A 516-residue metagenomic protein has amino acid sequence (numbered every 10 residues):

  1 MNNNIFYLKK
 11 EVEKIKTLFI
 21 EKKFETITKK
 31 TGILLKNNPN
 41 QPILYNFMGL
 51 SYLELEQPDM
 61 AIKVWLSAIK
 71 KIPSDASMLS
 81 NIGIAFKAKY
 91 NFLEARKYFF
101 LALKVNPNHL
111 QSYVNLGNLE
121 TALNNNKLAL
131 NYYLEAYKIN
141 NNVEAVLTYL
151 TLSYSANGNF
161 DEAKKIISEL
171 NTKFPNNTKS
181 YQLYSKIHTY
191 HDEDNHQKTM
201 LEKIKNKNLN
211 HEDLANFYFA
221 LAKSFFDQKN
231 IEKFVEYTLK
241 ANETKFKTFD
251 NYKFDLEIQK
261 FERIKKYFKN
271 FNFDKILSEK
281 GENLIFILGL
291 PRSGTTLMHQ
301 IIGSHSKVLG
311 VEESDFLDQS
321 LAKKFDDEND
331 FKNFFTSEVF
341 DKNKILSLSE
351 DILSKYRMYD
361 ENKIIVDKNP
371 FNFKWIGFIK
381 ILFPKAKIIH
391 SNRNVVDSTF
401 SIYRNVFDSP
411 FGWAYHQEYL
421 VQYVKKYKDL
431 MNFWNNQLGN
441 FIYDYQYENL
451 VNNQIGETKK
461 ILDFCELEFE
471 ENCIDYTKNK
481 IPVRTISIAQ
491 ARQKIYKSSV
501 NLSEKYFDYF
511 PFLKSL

Functional and structural regions predicted by a protein language model:
K16, N46-E54, S77-A88, L110-A122 (+2 more regions): Conserved alpha-helical positions within TPR/SEL1-like repeat arrays
I20, E54, A88, A122-L123 (+3 more regions): Register position in tetratricopeptide repeats
K164-I166, S185, Q197-L209, Y218-I285 (+3 more regions): PAPS-dependent sulfotransferases, especially Golgi type II membrane carbohydrate sulfotransferases
S278-I381: Phosphate-binding active sites in nucleotide-utilizing proteins
I379-I402: Conserved phosphate-donor/acceptor-positioning beta-strand/loop module used by diverse small-molecule
